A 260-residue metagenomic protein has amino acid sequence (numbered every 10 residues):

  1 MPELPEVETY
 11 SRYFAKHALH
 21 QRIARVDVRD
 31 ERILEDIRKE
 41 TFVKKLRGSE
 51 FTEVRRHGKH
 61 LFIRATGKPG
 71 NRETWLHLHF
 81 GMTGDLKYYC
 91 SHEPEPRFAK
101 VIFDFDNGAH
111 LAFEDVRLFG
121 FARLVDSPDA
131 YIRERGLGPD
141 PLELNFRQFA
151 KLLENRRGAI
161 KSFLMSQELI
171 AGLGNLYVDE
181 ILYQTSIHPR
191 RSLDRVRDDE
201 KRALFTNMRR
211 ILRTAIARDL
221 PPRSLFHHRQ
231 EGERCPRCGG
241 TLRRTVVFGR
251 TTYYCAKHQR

Functional and structural regions predicted by a protein language model:
M1-R260: Structured catalytic/nucleic-acid-binding cores of DNA maintenance enzymes
